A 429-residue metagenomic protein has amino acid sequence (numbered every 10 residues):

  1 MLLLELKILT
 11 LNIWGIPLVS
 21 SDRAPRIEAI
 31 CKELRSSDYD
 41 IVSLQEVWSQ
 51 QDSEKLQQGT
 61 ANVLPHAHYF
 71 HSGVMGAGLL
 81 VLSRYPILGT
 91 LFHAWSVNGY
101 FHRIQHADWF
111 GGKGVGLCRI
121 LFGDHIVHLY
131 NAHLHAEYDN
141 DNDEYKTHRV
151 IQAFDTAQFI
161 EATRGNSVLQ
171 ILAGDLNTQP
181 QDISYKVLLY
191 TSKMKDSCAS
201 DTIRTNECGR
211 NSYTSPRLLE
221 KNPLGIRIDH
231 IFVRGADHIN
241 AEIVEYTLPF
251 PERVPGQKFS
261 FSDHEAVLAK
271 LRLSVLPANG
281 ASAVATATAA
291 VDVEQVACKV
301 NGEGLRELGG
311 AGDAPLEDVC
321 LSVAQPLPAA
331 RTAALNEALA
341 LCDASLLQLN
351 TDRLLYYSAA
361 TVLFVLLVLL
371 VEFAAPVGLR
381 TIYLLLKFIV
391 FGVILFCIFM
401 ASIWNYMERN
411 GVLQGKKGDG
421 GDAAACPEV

Functional and structural regions predicted by a protein language model:
M1-T10, L18, R23-I27, K32 (+3 more regions): N-terminal signal-anchor transmembrane helix
L2-E5, I13, D22-R23, L34-R35 (+4 more regions): Structured beta-strand-rich core segments of catalytic domains in phosphoester-bond hydrolases
K7-W14, R26, I30-L56, L82-R84 (+6 more regions): Active-site beta-strand/loop signature of hydrolases that rely on acidic residues for catalysis
I13-S21, D143-R149: Glycine-rich phosphate-binding "P-loop"
G15-L18, V47-E54, V74, A136-Y138 (+4 more regions): Active-site environment of divalent metal-dependent phosphoester hydrolases
F70-H71, D141, A157: Eukaryotic cytosolic low-complexity regulatory segments
L121-I151, A278, G310: Metal-dependent phosphoester/phosphodiester hydrolase catalytic core
E161-Q170, N177-V429: Metal-dependent phosphoester-hydrolase catalytic domains
